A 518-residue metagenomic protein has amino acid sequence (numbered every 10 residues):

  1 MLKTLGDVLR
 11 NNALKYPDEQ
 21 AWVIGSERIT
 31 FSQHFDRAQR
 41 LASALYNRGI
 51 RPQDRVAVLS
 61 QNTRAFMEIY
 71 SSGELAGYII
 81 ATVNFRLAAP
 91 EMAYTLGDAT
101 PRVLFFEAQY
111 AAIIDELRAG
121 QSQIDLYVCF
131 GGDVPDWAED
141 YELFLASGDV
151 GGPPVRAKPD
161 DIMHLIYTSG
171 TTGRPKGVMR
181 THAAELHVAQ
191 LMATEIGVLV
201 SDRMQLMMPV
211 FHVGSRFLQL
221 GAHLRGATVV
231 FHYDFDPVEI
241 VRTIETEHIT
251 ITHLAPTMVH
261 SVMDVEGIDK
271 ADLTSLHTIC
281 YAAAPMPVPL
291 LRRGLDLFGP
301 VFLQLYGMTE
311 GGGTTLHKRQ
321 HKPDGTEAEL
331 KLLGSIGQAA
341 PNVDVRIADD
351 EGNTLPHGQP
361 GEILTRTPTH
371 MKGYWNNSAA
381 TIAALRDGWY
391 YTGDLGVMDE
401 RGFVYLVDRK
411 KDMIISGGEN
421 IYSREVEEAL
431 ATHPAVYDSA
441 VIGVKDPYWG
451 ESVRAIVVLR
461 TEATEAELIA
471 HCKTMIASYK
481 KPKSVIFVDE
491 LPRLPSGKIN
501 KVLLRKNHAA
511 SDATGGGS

Functional and structural regions predicted by a protein language model:
L2, R10, D18-T63, M67-S71 (+3 more regions): Conserved AMP-binding/adenylate-forming core of the ANL superfamily
P17-Q20, G148-Y167, R174, G197-R203 (+2 more regions): Conserved pre-ATP/AMP-binding loop-to-beta segment of ANL
T30-S32, M163-H187: Conserved AMP-binding A3 loop
L87, A93-Y94, L104-F106, I244 (+7 more regions): AMP-binding/adenylate-forming catalytic core of the ANL superfamily
A111-P159, V265: ANL superfamily adenylate-forming
L186-R203, F211-I251, D264-V265: Conserved AMP-binding/adenylation subdomain of ANL enzymes
L224, I249-L254, M263-K331, D344: Gly/Ser/Thr-rich phosphate-binding loop
Q338-N342, N353-A383, E419-I421, A463: Conserved ATP/PPi-binding loop(s) of AMP-dependent carboxylate-activating enzymes
